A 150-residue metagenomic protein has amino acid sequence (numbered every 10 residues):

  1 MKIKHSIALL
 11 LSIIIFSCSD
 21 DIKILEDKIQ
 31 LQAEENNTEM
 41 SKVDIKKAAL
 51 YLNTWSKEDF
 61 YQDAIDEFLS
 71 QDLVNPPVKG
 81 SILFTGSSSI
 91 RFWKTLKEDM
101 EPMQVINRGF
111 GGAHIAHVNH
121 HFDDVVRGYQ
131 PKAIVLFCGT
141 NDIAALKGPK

Functional and structural regions predicted by a protein language model:
K2-I82, K94, E98: N-terminal secretory targeting modules
L83-T85, I106: Conserved beta-strand elements of the Class I
T85-G86, G111, C138-T140: Glycine-rich beta-strand-to-loop/alpha-helix junction loops that act as flexible
I90-Q104, A116-K150: Oxyanion-hole/transition-state-stabilizing segment in secreted/luminal serine hydrolases and related acyltransferases
N107-A113: A short acidic, glycine-rich active-site loop that binds or catalyzes chemistry on phosphate/adenosine moieties
